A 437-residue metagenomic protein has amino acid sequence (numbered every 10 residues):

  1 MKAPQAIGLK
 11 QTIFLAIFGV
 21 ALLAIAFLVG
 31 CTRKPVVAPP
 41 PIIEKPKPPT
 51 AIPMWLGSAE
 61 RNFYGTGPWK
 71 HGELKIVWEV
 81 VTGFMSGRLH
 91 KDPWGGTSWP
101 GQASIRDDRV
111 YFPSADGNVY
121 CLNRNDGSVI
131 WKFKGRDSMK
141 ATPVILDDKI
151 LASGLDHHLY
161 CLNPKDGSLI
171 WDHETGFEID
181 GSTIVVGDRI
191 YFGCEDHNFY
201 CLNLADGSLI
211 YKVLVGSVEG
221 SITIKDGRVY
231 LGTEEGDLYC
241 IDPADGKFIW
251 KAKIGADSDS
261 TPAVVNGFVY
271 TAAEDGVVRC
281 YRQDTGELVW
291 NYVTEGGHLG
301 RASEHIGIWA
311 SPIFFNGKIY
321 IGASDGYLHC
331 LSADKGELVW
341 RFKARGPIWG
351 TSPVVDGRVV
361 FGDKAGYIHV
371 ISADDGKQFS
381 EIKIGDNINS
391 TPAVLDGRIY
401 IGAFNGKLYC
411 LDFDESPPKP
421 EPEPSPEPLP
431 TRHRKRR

Functional and structural regions predicted by a protein language model:
A6-I17: N-terminal Sec-pathway targeting helices
T32-K34: Bacterial signal peptide processing site
V36-P41, P46-P49, W78-S104, W131-L146 (+13 more regions): Extracytoplasmic beta-rich repeat domains
E44-T82: An edge-strand/N-cap motif at the start of beta-rich repeat modules
N123-D126, N163-D166, N203-G207, D242-G246 (+4 more regions): Short loop/turn segments that connect beta-strands within beta-propeller blades
